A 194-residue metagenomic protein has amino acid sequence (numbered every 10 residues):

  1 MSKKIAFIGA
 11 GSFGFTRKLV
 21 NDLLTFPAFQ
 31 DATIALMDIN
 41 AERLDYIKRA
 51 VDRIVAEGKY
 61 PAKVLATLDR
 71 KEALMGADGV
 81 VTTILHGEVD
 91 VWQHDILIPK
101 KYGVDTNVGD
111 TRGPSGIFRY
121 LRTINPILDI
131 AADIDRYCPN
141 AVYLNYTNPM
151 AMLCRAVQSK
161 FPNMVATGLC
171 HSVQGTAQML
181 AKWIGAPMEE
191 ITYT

Functional and structural regions predicted by a protein language model:
I5-I34: N-terminal Rossmann-like dinucleotide-binding module
A10-F15, A41-E42, N145-L153, S172-G175: Gly/Ser/Thr-rich loops at beta-strand to alpha-helix junctions that form or flank small-molecule/cofactor-binding
T25-A28, D52-E57, R136, R155-A166 (+1 more regions): Short, surface-exposed basic-aromatic patches at helix termini and helix-loop junctions that form
A28-D52: NAD(P)-binding Rossmann-fold cofactor-contacting core
K63-G76: Short acidic low-complexity segments
M75, V81-T82, N145: Redox-cofactor binding/interface segments in oxidoreductases and associated redox assembly factors
D90-K160: Rossmann-fold NAD(P)-binding glycine/threonine-rich loop
V165, L169-T194: Substrate/ligand-engaging "lid" and interaction regions
